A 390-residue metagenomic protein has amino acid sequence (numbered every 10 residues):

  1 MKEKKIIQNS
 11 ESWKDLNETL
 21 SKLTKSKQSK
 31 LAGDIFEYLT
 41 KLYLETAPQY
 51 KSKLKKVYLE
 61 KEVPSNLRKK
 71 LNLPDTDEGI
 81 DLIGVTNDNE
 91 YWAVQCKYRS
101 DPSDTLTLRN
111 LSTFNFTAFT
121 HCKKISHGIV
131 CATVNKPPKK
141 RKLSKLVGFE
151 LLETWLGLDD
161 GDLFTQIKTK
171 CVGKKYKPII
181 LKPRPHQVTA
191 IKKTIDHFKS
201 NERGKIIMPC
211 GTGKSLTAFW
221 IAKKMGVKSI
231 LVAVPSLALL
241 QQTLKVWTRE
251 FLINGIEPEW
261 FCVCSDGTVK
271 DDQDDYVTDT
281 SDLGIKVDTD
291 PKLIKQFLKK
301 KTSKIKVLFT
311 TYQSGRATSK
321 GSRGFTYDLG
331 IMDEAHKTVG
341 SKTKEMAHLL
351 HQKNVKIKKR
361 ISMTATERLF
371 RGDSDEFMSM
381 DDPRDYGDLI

Functional and structural regions predicted by a protein language model:
K2-K25, S65-N72, S112, F116-P209 (+2 more regions): ATP-dependent helicase/translocase motor core
K30-K123: Catalytic centers of nucleases
K228-L252, E259-V269: Conserved Walker A/P-loop ATP-binding site and its immediately adjacent core in helicase/helicase-like ATPase domains
S229, K304-V307, Y327-L329, K356-I361: Loop/turn-to-beta-strand initiation segments
C262-Q273, T278-T289, T311-A317: Conserved helicase motor
T289-L298, T302, K306-D328, T338-L349: Conserved RecA-like ASCE ATPase "motif II neighborhood" in helicase/translocase motors
D333-E334: Walker B catalytic acidic pair
G340-I390: Post-DEXD/H (motif II) to motif III coupling segment of the RecA-like Helicase ATP-binding lobe
